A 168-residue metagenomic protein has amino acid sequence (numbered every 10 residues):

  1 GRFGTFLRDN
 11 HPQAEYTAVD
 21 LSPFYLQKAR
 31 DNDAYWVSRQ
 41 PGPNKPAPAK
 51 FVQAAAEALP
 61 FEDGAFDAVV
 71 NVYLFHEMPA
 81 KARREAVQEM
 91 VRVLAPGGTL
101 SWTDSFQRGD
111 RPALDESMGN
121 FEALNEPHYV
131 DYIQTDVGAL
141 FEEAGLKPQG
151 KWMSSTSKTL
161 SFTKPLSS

Functional and structural regions predicted by a protein language model:
G1-A58: Class I SAM-dependent methyltransferase SAM/SAH-binding core
A14, D63-A65, G98: Surface-exposed loop/turn positions
F24-Y25, A82, A86: Conserved short alpha-helix immediately C-terminal to the canonical SAM/SAH-binding motif I of Rossmann-like
E57-V69: A short acidic, Gly/Pro-enriched loop at the edge of an enzyme's catalytic core that lines a small-molecule cofactor
D67-K81: A short SAM/SAH-binding and catalytic strip from SAM-dependent methyltransferases
R84, T99-T156: C-terminal alpha-helical "lid/dimerization" subdomain adjacent to the S-adenosyl-L-methionine
R84-P96: A short glycine-rich, Lys/Arg-flanked "PGG" loop and its adjoining helix->strand segment in the class I
S161-S168: C-terminal lobe and adjacent flexible extensions of AdoMet/dcAdoMet transferase-like proteins
